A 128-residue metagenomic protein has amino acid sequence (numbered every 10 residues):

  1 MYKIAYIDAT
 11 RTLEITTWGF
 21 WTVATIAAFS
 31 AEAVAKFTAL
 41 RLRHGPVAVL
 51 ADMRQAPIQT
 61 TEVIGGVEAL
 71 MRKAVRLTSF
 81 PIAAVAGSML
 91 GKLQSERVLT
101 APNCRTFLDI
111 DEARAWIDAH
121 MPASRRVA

Functional and structural regions predicted by a protein language model:
M1-A128: Amphipathic, Lys/Arg-enriched alpha-helical "gate/interface" segment within cytosolic domains that mediates
